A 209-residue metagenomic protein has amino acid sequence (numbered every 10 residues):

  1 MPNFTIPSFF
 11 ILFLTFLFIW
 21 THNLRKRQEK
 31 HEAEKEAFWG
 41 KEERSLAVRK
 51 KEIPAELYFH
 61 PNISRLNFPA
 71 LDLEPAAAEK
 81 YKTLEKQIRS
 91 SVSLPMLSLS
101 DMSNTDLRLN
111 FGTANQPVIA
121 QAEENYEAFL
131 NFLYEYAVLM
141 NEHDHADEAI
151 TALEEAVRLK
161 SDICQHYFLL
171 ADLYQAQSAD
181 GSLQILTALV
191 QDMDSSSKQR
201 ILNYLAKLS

Functional and structural regions predicted by a protein language model:
P2-A128: N-terminal alpha-helical interaction modules that lie
R89-V92, E123, V157, V190-D194: A conserved position within tetratricopeptide repeats
E127, K160-S161, D194-S195: Short coil turns that delineate tetratricopeptide repeat
E135-Y136, L169-L170: Structural register within alpha-helical repeat arrays
L139-M140, L173-Y174, S209: Residue at a conserved register position within TPR or TPR-like alpha-solenoid repeats
H145, S178-A179: Residues in the short coil linking paired helices within alpha-helical repeat scaffolds
I150-E154, D180-M193: Alpha-helical repeat scaffolds
Q165-H166, Q199-I201: TPR alpha-solenoid repeat register
